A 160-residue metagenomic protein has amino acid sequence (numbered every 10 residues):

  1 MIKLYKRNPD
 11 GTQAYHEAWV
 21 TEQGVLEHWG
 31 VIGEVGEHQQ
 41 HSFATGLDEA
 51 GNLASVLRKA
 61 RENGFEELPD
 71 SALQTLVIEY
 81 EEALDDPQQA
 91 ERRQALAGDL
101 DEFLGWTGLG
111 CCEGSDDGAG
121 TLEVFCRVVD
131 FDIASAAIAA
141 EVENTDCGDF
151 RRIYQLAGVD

Functional and structural regions predicted by a protein language model:
M1-Q23, K59-E62, A83-D101: Short N-terminal "domain-start" leader segments that mark the transition from disordered tails or signal peptides into
M1-R7, G36, G46, E66 (+1 more regions): Negatively charged, low-complexity tracts enriched in Asp/Glu with abundant Ser/Thr
A14-Q39, L73, G98-A119: Short aromatic-glycine-(Arg/Gly/Cys) micro-motifs in beta-strand/loop hairpins
E34-D48, L122-R127: A short, exposed loop/beta-hairpin motif centered on an aromatic-Gly-Thr core
A44-E62, S135-E143: A short, charged, amphipathic alpha-helix used as a generic interaction element across diverse proteins
E66-E67, N144-D160: Conserved short beta-strand edge segments in small beta-sheet-based binding/regulatory domains
A72-Q88: Short glycine-/aliphatic-rich beta-strand segments at the starts of folded cytosolic domains
T107-A137: Short, intrinsically disordered low-complexity segments
